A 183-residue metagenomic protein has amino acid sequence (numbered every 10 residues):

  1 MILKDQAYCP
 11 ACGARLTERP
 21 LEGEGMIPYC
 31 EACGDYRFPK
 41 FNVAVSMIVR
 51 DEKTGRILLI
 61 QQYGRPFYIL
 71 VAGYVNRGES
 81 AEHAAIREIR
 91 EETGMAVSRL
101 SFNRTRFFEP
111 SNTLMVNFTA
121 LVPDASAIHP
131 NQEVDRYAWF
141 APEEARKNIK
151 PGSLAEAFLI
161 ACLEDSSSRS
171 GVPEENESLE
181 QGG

Functional and structural regions predicted by a protein language model:
M1, I48-V49, S126-P130: Short secondary-structure boundary/capping segments
M1-K4, P66-Y68, N131-G183: Nudix hydrolase/Nudix homology domain
I2-M47: Acidic, metal-coordinating catalytic segment for phosphate/diphosphate chemistry, firing primarily on the Nudix
Y8, S46, R56, N117 (+1 more regions): Conserved beta-strand and immediately adjacent loop positions that scaffold enzyme active sites
Y29, I69, N117: Conserved beta-strand segments that form the floor/walls of ligand-binding pockets within enzyme and binding domains
P39, F67, E109-N112: Short glycine/serine/proline-enriched coil/turn segments at secondary-structure junctions
I48-E91, R104: Conserved Nudix-box catalytic region and its N-terminal flanking loop in Nudix hydrolases and closely related
V75-R99, N103-I160: Unchanged
